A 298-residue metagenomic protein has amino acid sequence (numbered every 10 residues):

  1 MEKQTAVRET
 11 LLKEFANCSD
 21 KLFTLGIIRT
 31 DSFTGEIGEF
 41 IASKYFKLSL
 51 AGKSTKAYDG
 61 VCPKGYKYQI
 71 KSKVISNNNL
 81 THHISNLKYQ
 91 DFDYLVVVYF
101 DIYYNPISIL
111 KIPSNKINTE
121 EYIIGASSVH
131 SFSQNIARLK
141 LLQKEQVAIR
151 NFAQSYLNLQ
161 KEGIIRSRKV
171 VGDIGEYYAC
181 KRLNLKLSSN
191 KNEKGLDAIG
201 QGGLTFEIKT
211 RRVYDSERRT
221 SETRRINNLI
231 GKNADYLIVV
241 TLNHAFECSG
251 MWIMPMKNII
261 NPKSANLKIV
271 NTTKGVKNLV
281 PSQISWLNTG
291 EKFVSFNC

Functional and structural regions predicted by a protein language model:
M1-C298: Nucleic-acid endonuclease domains
